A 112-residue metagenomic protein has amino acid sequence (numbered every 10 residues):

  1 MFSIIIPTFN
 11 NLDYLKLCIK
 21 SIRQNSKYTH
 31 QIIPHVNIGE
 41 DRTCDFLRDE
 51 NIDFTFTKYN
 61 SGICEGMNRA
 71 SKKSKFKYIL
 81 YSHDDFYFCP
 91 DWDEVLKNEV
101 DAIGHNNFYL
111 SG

Functional and structural regions predicted by a protein language model:
M1-S3, Q31: Cell-envelope/extracellular polymer assembly enzymes that use nucleotide-activated donors
I6-L17, I38: Active-site beta-to-alpha loop of glycosyltransferases that engages the nucleotide-sugar donor
K20-T29: Short, acidic, metal-binding catalytic loop of nucleotide-sugar glycosyltransferases
V36-C44: A conserved acidic beta->alpha catalytic loop
T57-S74: Glycine-rich, basic loop-to-helix element that forms the pyrophosphate-binding segment of sugar-nucleotide handling
I79: Short aromatic/hydrophobic "clamp" motif used to bind/position activated sugar donors
H83-Y87: The conserved acidic donor/metal-binding loop of glycosyltransferases
D91-G112: Conserved donor NDP-sugar-binding/catalytic core segment of glycosyltransferases
